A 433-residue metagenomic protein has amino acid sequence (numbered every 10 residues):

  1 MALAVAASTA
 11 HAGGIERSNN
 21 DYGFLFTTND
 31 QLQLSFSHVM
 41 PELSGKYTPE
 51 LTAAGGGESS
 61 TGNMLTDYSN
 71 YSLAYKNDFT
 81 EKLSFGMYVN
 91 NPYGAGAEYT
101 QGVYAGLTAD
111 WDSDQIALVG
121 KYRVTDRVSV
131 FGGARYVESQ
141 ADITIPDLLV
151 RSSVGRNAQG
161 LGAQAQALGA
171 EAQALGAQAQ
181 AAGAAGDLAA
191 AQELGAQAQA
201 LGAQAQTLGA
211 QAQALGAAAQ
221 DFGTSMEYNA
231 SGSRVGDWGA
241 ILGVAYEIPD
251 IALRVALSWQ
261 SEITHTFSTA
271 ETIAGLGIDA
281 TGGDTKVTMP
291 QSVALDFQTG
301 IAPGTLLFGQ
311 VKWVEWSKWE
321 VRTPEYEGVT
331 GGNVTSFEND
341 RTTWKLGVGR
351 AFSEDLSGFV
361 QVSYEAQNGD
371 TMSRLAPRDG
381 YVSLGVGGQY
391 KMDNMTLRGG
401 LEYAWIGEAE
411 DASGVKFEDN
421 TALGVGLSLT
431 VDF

Functional and structural regions predicted by a protein language model:
A2-G45, D250-A252, K391-R398: Outer-membrane beta-barrel biogenesis signature
G13-I15, G45-Y47, L51-A53, N70 (+1 more regions): Outer-membrane beta-barrel porins/channels
N19-F24, D30-H38, N70-N90: Predominantly transmembrane beta-strands of Gram-negative outer membrane beta-barrel pores used for transport
M40-D67: Surface-exposed strand-loop-strand hairpins of Gram-negative outer-membrane beta-barrel proteins
